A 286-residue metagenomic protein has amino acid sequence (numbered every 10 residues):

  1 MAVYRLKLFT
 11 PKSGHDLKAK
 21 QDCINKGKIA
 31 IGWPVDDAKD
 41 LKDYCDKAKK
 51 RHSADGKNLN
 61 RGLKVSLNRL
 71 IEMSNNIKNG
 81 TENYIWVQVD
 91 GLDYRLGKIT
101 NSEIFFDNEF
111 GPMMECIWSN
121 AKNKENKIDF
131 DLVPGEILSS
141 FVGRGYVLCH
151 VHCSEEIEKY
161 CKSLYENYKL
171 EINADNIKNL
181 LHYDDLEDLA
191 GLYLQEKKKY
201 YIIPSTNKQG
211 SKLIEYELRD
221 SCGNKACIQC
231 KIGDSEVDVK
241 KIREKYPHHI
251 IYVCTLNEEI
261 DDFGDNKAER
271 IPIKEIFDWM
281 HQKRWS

Functional and structural regions predicted by a protein language model:
M1-E82, W86-S286: Mixed-charge (Asp/Glu-Lys/Arg
